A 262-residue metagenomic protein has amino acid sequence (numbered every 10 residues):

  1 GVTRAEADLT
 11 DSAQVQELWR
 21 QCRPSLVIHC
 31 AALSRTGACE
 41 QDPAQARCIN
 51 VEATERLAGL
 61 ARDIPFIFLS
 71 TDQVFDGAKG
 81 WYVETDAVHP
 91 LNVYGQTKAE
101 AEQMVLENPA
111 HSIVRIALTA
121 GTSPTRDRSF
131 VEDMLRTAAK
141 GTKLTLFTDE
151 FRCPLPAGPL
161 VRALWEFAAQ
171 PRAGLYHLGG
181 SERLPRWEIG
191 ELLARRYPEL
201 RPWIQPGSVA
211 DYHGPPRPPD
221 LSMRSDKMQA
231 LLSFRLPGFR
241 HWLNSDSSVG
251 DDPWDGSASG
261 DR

Functional and structural regions predicted by a protein language model:
L9-I49: NAD(P)H-binding glycine-rich loop region in Rossmannoid oxidoreductase-like domains and their noncatalytic homologs
L33-T36, Q41, T71-N92: Active-site "gating" loop of Rossmann-like NAD(P)-dependent oxidoreductase/epimerase domains
Q41-I67: NAD(P)-cofactor binding segment of oxidoreductase domains
F68-W81, V93-A99, T119-P124, R128: Conserved catalytic-site region of short-chain dehydrogenase/reductase
Q103-R152, G158-P159: NAD(P)-dependent short-chain dehydrogenase/reductase
L146-F151, Y176-L184, L231: Glycine-rich Rossmann NAD(P)(H)-binding loop
V161-A163, Q170-G214, P219-D220, P253-G256 (+1 more regions): Mid/C-terminal beta-alpha module of Rossmann-like enzyme folds, strongest in SDR-family dehydrogenases/epimerases
Q229, P237-R262: Amphipathic terminal alpha-helices
